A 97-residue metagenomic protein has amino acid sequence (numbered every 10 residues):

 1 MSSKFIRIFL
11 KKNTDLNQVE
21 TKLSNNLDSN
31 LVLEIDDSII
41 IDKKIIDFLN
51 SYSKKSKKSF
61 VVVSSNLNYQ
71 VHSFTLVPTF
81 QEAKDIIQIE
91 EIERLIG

Functional and structural regions predicted by a protein language model:
S3-N26, N30, I35-G97: Amphipathic, Lys/Arg-enriched alpha-helical "gate/interface" segment within cytosolic domains that mediates
